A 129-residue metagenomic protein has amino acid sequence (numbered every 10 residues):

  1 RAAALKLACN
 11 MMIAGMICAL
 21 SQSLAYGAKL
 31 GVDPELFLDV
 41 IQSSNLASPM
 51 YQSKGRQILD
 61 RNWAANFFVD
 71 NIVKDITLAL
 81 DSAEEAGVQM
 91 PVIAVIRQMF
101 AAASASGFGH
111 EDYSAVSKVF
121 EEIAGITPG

Functional and structural regions predicted by a protein language model:
A2-A124: Helical "substrate-binding/catalytic lid" subdomain of Rossmann-like NAD(P)-dependent dehydrogenases/reductases
I126-G129: ATP-dependent carboxylate/acyl-activation modules
